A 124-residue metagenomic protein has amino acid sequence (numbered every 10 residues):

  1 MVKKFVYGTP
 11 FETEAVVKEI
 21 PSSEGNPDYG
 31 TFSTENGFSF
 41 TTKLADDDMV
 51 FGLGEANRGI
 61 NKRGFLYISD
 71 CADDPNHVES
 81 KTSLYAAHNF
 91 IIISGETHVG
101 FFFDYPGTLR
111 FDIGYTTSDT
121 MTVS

Functional and structural regions predicted by a protein language model:
M1-S124: Catalytic and substrate-binding clefts that recognize carbohydrates or anionic sugar/phosphate headgroups
